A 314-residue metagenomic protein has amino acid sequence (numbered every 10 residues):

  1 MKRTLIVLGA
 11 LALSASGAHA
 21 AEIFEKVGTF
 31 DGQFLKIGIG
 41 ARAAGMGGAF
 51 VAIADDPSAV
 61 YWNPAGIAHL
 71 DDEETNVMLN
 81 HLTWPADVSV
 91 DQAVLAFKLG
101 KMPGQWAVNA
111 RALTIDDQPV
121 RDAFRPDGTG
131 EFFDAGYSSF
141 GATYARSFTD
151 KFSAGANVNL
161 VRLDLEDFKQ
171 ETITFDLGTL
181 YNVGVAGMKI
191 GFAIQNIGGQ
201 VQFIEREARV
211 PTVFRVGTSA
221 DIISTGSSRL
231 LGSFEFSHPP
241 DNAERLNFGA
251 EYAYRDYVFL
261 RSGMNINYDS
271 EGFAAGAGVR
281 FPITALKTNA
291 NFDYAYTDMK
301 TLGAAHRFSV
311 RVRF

Functional and structural regions predicted by a protein language model:
M1-T4, D150: Positively charged n-region of N-terminal signal peptides that target proteins for export
T4-L13: Sec-dependent N-terminal signal peptides
S16-A20: Sec/Tat signal peptide C-region and signal peptidase I cleavage site
A21-F314: Subset of outer-membrane beta-barrel
